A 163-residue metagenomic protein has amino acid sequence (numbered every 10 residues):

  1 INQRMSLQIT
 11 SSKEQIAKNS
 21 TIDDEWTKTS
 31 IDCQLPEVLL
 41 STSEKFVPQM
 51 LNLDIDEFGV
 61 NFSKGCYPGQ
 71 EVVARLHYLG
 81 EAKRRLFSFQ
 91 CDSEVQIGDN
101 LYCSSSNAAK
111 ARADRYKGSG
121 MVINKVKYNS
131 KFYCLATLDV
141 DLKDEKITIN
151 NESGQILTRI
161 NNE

Functional and structural regions predicted by a protein language model:
I1, N19-S20, F62-K64, I123-K125: A generic local secondary-structure boundary/capping motif
I1-P36, Y102: Acidic, low-complexity central loop/insert segments
I1-S11, K45-S63, L135: The conserved catalytic core of RNA pseudouridine synthases
I16-D24, L40-E44, E71, F87: A short secondary-structure junction signal
D23-I55: Short, conserved active-site entrance elements at the starts or edges of catalytic domains
L51-F58, A74-E163: Glycine-rich, small/acidic residue-mixed loop/short-helix segments
G65, Q70-A74: Internal helical hairpin/lid segments
